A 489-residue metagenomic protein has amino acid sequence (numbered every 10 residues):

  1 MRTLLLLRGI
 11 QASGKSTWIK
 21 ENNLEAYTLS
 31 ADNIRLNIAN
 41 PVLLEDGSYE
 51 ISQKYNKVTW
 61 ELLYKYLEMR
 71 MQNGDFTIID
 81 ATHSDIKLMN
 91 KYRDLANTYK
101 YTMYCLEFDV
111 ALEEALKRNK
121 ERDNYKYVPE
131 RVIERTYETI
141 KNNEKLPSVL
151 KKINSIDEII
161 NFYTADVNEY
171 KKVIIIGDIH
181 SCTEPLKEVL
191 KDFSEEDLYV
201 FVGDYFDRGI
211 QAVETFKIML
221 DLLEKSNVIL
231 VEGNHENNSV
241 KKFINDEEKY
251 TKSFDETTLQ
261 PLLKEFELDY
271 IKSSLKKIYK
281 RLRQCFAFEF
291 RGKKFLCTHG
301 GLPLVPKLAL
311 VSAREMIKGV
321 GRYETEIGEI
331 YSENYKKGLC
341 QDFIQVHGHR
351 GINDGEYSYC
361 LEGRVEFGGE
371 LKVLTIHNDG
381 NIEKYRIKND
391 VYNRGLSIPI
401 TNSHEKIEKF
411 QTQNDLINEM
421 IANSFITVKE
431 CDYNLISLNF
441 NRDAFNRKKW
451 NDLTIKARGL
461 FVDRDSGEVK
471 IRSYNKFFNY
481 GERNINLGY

Functional and structural regions predicted by a protein language model:
G14: Conserved glycine(s) of the Walker
T17-D75: Conserved substrate/cofactor phosphate-moiety recognition/catalytic segment in nucleotide-dependent phosphotransferases
K54-M103: Glycine-rich phosphate-binding loop used to anchor ATP phosphates in small-molecule kinases, encompassing both
Y101-A115: Conserved phosphate-donor/acceptor-positioning beta-strand/loop module used by diverse small-molecule
L112-F162: Conserved GTP-binding G-domain of TRAFAC-class P-loop NTPases and closely related GTPase folds
R131, R135, R208-F288, G292-F295 (+1 more regions): Active-site neighborhood of divalent metal-dependent phosphoester bond hydrolases
S155-I218: N-terminal active-site segment of His-dependent metallophosphoesterases
S332-Q413: Acidic, His/Gly-rich catalytic cores of divalent-metal-dependent hydrolytic chemistry
